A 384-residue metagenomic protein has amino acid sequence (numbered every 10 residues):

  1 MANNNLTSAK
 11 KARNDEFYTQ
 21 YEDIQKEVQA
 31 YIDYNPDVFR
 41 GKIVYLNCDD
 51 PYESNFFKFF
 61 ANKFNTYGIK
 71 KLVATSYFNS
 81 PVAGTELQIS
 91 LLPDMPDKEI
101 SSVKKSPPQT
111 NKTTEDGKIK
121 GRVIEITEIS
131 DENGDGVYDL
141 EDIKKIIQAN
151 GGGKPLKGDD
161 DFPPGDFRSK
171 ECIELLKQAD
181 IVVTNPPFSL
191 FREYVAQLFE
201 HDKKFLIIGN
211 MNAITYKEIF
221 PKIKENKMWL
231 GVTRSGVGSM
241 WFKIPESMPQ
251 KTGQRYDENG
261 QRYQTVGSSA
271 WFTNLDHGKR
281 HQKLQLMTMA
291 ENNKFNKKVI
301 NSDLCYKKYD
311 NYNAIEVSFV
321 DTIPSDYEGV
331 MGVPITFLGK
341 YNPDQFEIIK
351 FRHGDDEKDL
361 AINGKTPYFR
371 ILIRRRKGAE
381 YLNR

Functional and structural regions predicted by a protein language model:
M1-V183, P187-R384: Class I S-adenosyl-L-methionine-dependent methyltransferase catalytic core
